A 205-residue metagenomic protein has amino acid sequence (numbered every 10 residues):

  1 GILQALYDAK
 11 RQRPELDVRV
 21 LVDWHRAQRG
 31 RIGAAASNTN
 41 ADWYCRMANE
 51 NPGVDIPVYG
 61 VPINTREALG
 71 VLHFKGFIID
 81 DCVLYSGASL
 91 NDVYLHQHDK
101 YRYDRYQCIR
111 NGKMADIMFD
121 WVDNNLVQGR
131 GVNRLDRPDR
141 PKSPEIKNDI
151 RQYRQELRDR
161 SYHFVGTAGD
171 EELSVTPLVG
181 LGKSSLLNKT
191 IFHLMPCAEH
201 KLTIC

Functional and structural regions predicted by a protein language model:
G1-C205: Charged, low-complexity intrinsically disordered terminal segments
